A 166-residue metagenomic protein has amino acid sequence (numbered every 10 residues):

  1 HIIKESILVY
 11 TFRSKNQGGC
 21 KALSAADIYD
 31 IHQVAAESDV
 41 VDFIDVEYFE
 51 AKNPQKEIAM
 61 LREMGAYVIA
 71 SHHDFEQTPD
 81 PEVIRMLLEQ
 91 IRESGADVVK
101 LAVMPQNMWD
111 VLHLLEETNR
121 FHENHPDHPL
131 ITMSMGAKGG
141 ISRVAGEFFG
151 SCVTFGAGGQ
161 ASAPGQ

Functional and structural regions predicted by a protein language model:
H1-E63, Y67, H72-D80: Active-site beta->alpha loop and helix N-cap motifs at the rims of alpha/beta catalytic domains
F43, F49-Q166: Catalytic alpha/beta core domains of metabolic enzymes, predominantly
